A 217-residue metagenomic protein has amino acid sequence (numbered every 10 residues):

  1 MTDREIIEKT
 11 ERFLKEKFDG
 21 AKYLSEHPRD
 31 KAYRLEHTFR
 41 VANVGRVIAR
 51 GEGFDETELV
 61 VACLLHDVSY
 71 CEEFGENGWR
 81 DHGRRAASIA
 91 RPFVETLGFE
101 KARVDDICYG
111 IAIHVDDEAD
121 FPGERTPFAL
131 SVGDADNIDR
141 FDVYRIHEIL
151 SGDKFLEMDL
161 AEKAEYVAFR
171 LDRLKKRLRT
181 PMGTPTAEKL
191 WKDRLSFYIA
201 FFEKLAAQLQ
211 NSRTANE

Functional and structural regions predicted by a protein language model:
T2-E5, H27-F54, L65, E118-E217: Divalent metal-dependent phosphate-bond-processing catalytic cores, especially two-metal-ion Mg2+/Mn2+ enzymes that act
D3-L24, H37: Short alpha-helical hairpin
I6-F13, F54-C63: Short coil-to-beta-strand
K22, A49, S69-E76, V94 (+3 more regions): Short amphipathic alpha-helical interaction patches enriched in hydrophobic/aromatic residues with interspersed Lys/Arg
V41, D81-T96: An active-site-proximal "capping" alpha-helix that borders the catalytic cofactor pocket
E56-G78, H82, A86, I107-D117: His-Asp-centered metal-binding catalytic motifs of divalent-metal-dependent phosphohydrolases/nucleases
T96-K101, S151: Inter-helical turn/loop segments and adjacent helix faces that build the functional surface of alpha-helical bundle
